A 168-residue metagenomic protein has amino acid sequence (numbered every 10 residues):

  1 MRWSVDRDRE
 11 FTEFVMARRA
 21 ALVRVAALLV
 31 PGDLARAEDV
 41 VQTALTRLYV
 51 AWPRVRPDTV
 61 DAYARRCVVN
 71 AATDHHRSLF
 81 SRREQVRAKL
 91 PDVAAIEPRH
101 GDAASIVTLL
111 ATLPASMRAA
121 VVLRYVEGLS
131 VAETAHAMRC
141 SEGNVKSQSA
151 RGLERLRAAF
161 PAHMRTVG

Functional and structural regions predicted by a protein language model:
R2, D6-R9, S81-A111: Acidic, proline/glycine-rich intrinsically disordered inter-domain spacer in sigma factors
W3, A111, A115, E127-N144: Helix-turn-helix DNA-binding module
S4, G32, T43-V60, S78-F80: Sigma70-family region 2
F14-L34, V50-A51, L110: Amphipathic, Lys/Arg- and hydrophobic-enriched alpha-helical face
L22, A26, A37-L48, C67 (+3 more regions): Short, small-hydrophobic-rich alpha-helical interface motif
T59, R66-A88, R99: Arg/Lys-rich amphipathic alpha helix in sigma70-family domain 2
V69, M138-A162: DNA-recognition helix of helix-turn-helix
A120-R124: A short pre-motif secondary-structure segment
